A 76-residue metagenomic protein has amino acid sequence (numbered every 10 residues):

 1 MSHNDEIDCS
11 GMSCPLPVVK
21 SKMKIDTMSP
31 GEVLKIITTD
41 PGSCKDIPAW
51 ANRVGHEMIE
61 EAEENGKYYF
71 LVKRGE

Functional and structural regions predicted by a protein language model:
M1-M28: An N-terminal amphipathic alpha-helical segment
N4-E6, G31-K35, K67-Y69: Intrinsic-disorder/low-complexity, polar/charged segments enriched in Ser/Thr/Lys/Arg/Asp/Glu/Gln
D8-S10, I37, A62: Solvent-exposed beta-strand sheet faces enriched in polar/charged residues
S10-M12, T39, K73-G75: Generic beta-structure capping elements
S13-P17, T38, D46, K67-Y68: Helix-centric, low-specificity signal for extended rod-like, repetitive segments
K20, K24-H56: Amphipathic, hydrophobic secondary-structure cores in small proteins
P48-E76: C-terminal structural segments of small proteins and small subunits
